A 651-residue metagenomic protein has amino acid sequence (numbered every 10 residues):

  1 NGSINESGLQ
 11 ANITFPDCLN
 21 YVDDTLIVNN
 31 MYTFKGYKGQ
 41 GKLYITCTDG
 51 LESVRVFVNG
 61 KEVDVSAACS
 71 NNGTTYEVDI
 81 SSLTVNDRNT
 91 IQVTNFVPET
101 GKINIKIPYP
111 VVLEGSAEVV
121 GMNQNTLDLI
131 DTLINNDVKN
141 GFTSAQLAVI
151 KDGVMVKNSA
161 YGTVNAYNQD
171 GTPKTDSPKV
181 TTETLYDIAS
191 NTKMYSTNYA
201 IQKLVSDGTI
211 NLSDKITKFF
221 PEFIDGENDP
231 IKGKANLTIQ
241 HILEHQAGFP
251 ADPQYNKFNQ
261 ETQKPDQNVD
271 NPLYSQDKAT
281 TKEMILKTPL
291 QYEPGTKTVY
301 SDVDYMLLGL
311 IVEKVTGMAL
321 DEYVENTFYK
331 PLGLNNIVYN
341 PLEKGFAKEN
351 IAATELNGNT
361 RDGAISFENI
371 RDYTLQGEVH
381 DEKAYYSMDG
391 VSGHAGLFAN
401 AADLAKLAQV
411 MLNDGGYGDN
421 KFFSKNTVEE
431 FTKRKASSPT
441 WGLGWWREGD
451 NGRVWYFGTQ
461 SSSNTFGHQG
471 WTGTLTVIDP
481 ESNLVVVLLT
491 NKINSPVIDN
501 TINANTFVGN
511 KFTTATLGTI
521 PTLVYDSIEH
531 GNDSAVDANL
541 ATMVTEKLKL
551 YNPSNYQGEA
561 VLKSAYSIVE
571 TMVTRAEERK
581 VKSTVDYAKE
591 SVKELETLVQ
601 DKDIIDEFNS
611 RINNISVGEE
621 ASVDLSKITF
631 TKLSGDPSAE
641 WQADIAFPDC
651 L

Functional and structural regions predicted by a protein language model:
G2-V58, V78, L83-N136: Beta-strand-rich recognition domains
N30, T74-V78, T184-Y186: Short strand-edge motifs at loop-to-beta-strand transitions and within beta-strands of extracellular beta-rich domains
V56-V65, D152-G153: Short strand-turn-strand beta-turns centered on an Asx-Gly dipeptide
D64-N71, G162-Q169, K492-S495: A short acidic/small-residue loop/turn micro-motif
Y76, I80-S82, N86, F96-T163 (+3 more regions): Catalytic loop of the DD-peptidase/beta-lactamase superfamily, centered on the K-T-G motif and neighboring
K139-A148, Y167-H241, Y292-D304, S392-A395: Short active-site loop at a secondary-structure junction that contains or immediately precedes the catalytic residue(s)
V164-N165, N228-S463: Short, surface-exposed loop or secondary-structure junction motifs that flank catalytic or metal-binding residues
Y551-C650: Beta-rich interaction/scaffold domains
